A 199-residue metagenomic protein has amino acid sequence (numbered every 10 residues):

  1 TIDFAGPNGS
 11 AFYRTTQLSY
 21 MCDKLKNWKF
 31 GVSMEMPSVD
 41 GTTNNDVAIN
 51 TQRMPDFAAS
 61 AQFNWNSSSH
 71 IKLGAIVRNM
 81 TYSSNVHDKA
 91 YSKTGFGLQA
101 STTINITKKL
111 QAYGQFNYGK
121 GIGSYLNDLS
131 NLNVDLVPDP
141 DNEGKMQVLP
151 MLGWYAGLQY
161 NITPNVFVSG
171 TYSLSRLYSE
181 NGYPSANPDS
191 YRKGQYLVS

Functional and structural regions predicted by a protein language model:
T1-Q62, L129-E143: Surface-exposed coil loops of outer-membrane beta-barrel proteins
L18-Y20, A59, L98-A100, A156 (+1 more regions): Membrane-embedded beta-strands of outer-membrane beta-barrel proteins, especially the hydrophobic/small aromatic
N64-Q195: Detector for outer-membrane/organellar transmembrane beta-barrel domains, recognizing the amphipathic beta-strand
